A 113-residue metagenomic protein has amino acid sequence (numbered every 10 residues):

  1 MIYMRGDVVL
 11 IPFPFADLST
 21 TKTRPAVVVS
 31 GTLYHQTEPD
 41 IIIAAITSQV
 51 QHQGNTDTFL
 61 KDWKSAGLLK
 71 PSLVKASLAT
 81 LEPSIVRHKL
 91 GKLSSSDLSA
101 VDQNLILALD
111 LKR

Functional and structural regions predicted by a protein language model:
M1-R113: Conserved functional hotspots at enzyme active or ligand-binding sites that engage polyanionic ligands
